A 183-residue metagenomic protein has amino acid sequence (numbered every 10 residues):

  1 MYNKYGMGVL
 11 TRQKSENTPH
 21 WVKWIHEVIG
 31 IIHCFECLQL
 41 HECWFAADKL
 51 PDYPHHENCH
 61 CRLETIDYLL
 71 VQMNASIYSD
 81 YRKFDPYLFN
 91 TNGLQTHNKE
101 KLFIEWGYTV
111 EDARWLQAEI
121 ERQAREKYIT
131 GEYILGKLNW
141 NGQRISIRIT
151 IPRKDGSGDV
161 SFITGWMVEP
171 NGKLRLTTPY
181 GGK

Functional and structural regions predicted by a protein language model:
M1-N58, E64-E121, R125: Domain-core detector
N17-I29, H33-L38, Q117-K183: Functional cores of ribonucleases/endoribonucleases
N58-E64, I163-V168: Catalytic nucleophile-His microenvironment captured as a short glycine-rich beta-strand/loop that brackets
